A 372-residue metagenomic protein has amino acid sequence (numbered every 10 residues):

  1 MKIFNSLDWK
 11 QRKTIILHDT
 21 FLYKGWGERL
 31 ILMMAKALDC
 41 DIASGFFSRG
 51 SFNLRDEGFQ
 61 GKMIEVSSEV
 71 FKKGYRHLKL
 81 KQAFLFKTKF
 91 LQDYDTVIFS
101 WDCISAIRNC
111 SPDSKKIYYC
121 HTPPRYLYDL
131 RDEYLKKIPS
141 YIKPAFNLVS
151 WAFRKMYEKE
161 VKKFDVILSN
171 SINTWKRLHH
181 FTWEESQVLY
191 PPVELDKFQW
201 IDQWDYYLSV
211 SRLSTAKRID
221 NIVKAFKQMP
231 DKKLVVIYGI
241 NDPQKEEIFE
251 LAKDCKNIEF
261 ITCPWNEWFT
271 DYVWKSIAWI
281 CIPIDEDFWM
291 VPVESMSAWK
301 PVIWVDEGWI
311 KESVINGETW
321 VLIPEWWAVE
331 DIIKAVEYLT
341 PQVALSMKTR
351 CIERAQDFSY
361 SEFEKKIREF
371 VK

Functional and structural regions predicted by a protein language model:
D41-I107: Active-site donor-binding segments of glycosyltransferases and PAPS-dependent sulfotransferases
L78-K81, P341, L345-V371: A charged, aromatic-enriched C-terminal amphipathic alpha-helix characteristic of glycosyltransferases across folds
L135-I167, K176: Membrane-proximal helix-turn-helix segments that form the acceptor-binding/catalytic region of lipid-linked
Q199-K217, V223-M229, L234-I237: Conserved donor-binding/catalytic core segment of Leloir-type glycosyltransferases
K245-T270: Nucleotide-activated donor-binding/catalytic signature segment of Leloir-type glycosyltransferases, i.e., the conserved
I284: Aromatic "clamp/platform" in nucleotide-sugar-dependent glycosyltransferases that forms part of the donor/acceptor
P301-V305, V314: Short hydrophobic beta-strand element within catalytic cores of glycosyltransferases and related nucleotide-activated
K311-V336: Change "using UDP/GDP/dTDP sugars" to "using nucleotide sugars
